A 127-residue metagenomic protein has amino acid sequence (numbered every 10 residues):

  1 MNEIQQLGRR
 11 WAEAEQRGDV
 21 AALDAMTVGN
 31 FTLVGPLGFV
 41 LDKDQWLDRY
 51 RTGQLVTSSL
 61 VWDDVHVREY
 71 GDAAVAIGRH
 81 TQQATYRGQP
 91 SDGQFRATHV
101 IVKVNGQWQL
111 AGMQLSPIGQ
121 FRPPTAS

Functional and structural regions predicted by a protein language model:
M1-M26, N30-S127: A beta-strand edge to alpha-helix "cap/lid" segment located at domain peripheries
